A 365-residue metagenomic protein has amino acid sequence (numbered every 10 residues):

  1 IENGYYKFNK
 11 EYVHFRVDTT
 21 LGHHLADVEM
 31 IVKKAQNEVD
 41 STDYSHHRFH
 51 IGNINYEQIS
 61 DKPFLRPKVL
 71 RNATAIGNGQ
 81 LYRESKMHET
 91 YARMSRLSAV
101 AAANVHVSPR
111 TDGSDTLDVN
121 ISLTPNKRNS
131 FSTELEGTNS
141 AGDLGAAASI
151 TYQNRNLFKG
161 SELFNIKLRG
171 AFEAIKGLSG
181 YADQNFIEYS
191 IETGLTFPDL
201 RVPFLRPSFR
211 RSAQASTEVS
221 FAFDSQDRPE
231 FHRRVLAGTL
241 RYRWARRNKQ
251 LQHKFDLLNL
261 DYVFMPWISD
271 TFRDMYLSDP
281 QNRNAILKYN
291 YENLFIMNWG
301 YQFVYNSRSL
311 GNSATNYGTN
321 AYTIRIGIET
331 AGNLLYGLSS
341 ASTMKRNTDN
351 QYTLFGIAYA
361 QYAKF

Functional and structural regions predicted by a protein language model:
I1-N139, T151, R169, A174: Periplasmic polypeptide-binding modules associated with outer-membrane biogenesis and secretion
E2-G4, F8-N9, T20-G22, S130 (+1 more regions): Transmembrane beta-strand segments of outer-membrane beta-barrel domains in Gram-negative and organellar OMPs
A35-Q36, S108-R110, E136-N139, Q153-R155 (+3 more regions): Short beta-turn/strand-loop junction motif enriched in small, turn-promoting residues
E38, E57-D61, L81-Y82, N139-D143 (+4 more regions): Alpha-helix capping and helix-loop boundary segments enriched in small/acidic/polar residues
P63, P67, R83-M87, G145 (+4 more regions): Generic alpha-helical secondary structure
R71, Y91, S149, Q153 (+4 more regions): Short, well-ordered alpha-helical packing segments
T74, H106-V107, N129-N139, A148-I150 (+3 more regions): Transmembrane beta-strand segments that form the barrel wall of outer-membrane beta-barrel proteins
L97-A101, L123-N129, N154-L163, V202-P203 (+2 more regions): Secondary-structure transition/capping motifs at alpha-helix termini and the adjoining loop/turn into the next element
